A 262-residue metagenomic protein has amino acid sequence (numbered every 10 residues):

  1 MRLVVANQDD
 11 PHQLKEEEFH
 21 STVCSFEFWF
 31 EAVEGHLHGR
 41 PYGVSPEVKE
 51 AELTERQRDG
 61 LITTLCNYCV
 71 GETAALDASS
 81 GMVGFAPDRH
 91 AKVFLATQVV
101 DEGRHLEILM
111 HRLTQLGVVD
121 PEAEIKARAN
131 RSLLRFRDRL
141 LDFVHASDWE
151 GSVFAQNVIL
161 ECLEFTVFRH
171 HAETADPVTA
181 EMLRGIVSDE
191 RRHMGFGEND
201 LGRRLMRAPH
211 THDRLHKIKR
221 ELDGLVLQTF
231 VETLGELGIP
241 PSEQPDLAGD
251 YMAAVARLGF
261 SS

Functional and structural regions predicted by a protein language model:
M1-S262: Non-heme di-metal
